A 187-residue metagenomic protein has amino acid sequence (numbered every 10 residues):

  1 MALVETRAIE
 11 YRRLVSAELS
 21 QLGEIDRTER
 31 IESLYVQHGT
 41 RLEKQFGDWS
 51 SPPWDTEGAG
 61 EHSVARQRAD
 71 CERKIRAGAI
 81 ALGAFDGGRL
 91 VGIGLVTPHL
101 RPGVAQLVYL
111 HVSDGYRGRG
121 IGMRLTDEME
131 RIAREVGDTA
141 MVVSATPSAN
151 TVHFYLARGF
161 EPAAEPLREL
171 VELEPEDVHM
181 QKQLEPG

Functional and structural regions predicted by a protein language model:
M1-I9, G187: Basic/polar N-terminal segments that are highly enriched at the extreme N-terminus, encompassing both cleavable
S16, E24-V104, V108, S113 (+2 more regions): Acetyl-CoA-dependent GNAT
Q21-E24, D70, R124, E128 (+1 more regions): Alpha-helical elements of Rossmann-like donor-binding domains used by nucleotide-donor carbohydrate transfer enzymes
V112, G118-A133, L156-A157: Conserved acetyl-CoA-binding loop-helix of GNAT-fold acetyltransferases
G122, T126, S148-T151, R168-E174: Short glycine/proline-centered loop/turn elements that form peptide/ligand docking sites
A133-T146: Conserved GNAT acetyl-CoA-binding A-motif
V142, E161-V178: Conserved catalytic-core motifs of GNAT/GCN5-like acyltransferases
